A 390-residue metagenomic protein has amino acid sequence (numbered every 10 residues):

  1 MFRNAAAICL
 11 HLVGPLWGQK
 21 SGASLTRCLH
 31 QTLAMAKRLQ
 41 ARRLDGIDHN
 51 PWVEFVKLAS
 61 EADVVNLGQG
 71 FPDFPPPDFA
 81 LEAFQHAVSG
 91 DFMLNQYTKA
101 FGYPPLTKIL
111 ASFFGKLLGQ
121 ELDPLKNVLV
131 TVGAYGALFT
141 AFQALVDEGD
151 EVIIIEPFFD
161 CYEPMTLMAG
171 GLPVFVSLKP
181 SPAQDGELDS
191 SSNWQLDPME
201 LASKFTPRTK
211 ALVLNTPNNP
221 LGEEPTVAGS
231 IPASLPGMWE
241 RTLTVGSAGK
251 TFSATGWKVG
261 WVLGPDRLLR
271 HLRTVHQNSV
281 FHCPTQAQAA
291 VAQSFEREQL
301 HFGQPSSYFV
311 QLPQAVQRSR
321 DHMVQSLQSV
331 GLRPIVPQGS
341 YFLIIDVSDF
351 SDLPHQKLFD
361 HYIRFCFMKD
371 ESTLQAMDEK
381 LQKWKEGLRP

Functional and structural regions predicted by a protein language model:
M1-E54, V65-E82: N-terminal basic, amphipathic alpha-helical segments
R42-G133, T140, S294-R297, L388: N-terminal small-domain helix-loop-helix segment of the aminotransferase-like
P75, V310, Q314-Q317, D321 (+2 more regions): Conserved PLP-binding catalytic core of the aspartate aminotransferase-like
L94-P236, Q382: Conserved core of the PLP fold type I
A202, L353-P390: PLP-dependent enzyme catalytic core of the Aspartate aminotransferase-like
A233-Q317, D321-R333, D378, K383-K385: Conserved core segment of the aminotransferase class I/II
P265-D266, E296, D346-S348, M368-D370: Residue-level recognition of strand-loop junctions within catalytic nucleotide-signaling folds
